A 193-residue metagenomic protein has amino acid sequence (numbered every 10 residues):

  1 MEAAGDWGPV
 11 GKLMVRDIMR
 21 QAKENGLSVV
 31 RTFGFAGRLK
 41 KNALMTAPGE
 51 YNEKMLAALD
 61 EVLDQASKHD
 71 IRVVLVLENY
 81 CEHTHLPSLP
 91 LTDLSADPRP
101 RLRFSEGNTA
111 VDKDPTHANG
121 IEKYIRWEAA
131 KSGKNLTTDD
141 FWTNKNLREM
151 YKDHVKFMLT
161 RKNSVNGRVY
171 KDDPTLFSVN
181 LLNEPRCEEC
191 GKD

Functional and structural regions predicted by a protein language model:
M1-D193: Active-site mouth of glycoside hydrolases
